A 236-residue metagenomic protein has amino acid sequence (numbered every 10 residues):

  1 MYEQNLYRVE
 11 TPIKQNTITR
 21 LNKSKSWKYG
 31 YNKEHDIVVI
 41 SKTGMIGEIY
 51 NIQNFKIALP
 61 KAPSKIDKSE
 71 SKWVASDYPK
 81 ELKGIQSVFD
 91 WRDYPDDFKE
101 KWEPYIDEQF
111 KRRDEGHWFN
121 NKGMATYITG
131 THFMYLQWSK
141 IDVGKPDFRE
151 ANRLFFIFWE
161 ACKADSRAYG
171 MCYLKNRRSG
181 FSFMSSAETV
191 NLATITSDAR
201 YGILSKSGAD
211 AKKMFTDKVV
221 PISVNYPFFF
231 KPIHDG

Functional and structural regions predicted by a protein language model:
M1-G236: Phosphate/NTP-binding elements of NTP-utilizing enzymes
